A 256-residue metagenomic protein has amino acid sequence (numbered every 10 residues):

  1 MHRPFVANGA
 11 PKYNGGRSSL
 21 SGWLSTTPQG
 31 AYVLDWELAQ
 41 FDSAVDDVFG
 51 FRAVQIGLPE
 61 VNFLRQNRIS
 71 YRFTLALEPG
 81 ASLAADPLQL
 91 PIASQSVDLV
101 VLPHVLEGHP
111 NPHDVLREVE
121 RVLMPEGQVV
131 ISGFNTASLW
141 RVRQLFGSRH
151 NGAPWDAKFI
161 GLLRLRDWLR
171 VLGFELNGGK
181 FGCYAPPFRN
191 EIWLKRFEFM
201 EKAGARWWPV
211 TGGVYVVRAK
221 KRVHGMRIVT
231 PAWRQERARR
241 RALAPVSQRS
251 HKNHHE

Functional and structural regions predicted by a protein language model:
M1-D46: Class I SAM-dependent methyltransferase Rossmann-like catalytic core, especially the SAM/SAH-binding loop
A39, S43-A93: Class I SAM-dependent methyltransferase SAM/SAH-binding core
V100-V101: Hydrophobic beta-strand segment of the Class I
H113-Q128: A short glycine-rich, Lys/Arg-flanked "PGG" loop and its adjoining helix->strand segment in the class I
Q128-D156: Conserved class I S-adenosyl-L-methionine
D156-G179: Short alpha-helix
L176-E201, V210-T211: Conserved catalytic loop of SAM-dependent methyltransferase domains
F199-E256: C-terminal lobe and adjacent flexible extensions of AdoMet/dcAdoMet transferase-like proteins
